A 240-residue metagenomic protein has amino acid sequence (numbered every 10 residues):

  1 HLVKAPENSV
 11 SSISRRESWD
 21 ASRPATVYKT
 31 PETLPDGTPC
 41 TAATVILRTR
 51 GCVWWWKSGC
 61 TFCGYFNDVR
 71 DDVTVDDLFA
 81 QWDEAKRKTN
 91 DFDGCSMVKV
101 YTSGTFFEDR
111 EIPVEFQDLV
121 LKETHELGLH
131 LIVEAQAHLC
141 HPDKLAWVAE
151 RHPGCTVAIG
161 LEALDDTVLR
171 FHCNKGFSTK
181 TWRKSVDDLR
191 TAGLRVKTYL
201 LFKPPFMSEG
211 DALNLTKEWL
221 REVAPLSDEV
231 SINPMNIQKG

Functional and structural regions predicted by a protein language model:
H1-T33: A broadly conserved sequence feature marking short terminus-proximal activation segments in nucleic acid-centric
R23-A80: Canonical Radical SAM [4Fe-4S] cluster-binding loop centered on the CxxxCxxC motif and its immediate flanking residues
V53-W54, R70-D72, F107-D109, P205-M207 (+1 more regions): Short catalytic/ligand-binding loop motif for oxyanion handling, primarily in non-cytosolic enzymes, centered on
G64-I112, T124-C140, G154-W182, E229-S231: Core AdoMet radical
R110-D118, H141-E150, E209-G210: Distinct, well-ordered alpha-helical segments
L121-H125, A146-H152, R183-T191: Surface-exposed amphipathic alpha-helices with a cationic face
W147-H152, N174-S178, K217-A224: Short, surface-exposed basic-aromatic patches at helix termini and helix-loop junctions that form
K180-G240: Conserved C-terminal portion of the radical SAM core fold that forms the substrate/S-adenosylmethionine-binding
